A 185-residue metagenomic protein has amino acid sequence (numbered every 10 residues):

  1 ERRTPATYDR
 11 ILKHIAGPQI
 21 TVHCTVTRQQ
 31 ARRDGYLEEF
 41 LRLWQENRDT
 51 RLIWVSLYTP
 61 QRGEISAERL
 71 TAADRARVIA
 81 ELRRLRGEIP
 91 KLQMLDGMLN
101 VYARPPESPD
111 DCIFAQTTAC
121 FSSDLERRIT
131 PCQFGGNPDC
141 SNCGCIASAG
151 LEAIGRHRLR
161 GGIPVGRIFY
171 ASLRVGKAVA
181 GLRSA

Functional and structural regions predicted by a protein language model:
E1-D124, I129-G135, R156: Radical SAM enzyme [4Fe-4S]-AdoMet core and its adjacent flexible, acidic and glycine-rich loops/tails across
C120-A185: Flexible mid-to-C-terminal extensions adjoining Fe-S/redox cofactors in radical SAM and related proteins
